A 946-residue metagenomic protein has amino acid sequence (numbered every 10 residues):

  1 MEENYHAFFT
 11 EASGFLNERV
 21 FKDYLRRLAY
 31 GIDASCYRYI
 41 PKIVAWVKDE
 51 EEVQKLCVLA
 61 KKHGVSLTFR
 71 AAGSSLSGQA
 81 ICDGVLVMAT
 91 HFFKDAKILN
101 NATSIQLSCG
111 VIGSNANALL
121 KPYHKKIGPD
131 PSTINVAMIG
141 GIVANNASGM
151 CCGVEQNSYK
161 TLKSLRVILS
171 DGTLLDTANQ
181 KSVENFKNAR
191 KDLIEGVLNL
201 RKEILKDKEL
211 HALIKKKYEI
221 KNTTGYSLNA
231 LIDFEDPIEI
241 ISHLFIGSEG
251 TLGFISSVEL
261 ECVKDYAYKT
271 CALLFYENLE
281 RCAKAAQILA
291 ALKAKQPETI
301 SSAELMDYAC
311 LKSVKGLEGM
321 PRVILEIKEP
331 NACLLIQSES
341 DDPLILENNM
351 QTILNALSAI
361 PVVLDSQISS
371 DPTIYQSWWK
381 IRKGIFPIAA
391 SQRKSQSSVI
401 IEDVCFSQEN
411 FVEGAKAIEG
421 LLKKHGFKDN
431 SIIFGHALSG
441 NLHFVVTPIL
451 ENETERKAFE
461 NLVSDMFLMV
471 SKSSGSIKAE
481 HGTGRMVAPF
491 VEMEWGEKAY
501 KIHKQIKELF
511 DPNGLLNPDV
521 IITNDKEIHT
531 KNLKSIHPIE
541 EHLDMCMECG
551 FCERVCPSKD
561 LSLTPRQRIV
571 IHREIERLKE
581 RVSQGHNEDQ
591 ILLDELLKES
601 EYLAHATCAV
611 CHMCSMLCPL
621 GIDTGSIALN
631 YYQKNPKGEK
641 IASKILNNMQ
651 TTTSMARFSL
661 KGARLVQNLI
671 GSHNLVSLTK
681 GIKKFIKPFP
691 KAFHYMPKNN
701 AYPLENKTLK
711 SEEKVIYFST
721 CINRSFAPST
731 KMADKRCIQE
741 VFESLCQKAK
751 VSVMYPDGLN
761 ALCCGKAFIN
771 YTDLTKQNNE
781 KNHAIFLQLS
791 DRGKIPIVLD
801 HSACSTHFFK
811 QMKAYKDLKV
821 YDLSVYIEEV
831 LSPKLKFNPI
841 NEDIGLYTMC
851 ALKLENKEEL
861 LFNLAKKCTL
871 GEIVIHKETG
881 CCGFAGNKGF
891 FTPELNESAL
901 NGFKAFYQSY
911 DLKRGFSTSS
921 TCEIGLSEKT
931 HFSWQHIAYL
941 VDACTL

Functional and structural regions predicted by a protein language model:
M1-V58, A72-T103, T251, I255-K269 (+3 more regions): N-terminal flexible segment immediately upstream of the FAD-binding catalytic core in FAD-dependent oxidoreductases
E11-A12, S35-L67, V85, A89-P131 (+3 more regions): N-terminal glycine-rich flavin-associated loop
E18-Y24, R70, G128-D130, I204-G225 (+7 more regions): Flexible, glycine/charged-enriched surface loops at secondary-structure junctions
S35-C36, L76-S77, I81, N117-S164 (+4 more regions): A gly/ser-rich beta-alpha-beta helix-loop segment of oxidoreductase catalytic cores
G113-S114, A118-K121, K125-K126, M150-L169 (+16 more regions): Phosphate/diphosphate-binding loops
K187-I232, E494, K501-V555, D560-R577 (+2 more regions): Flexible inter-domain linker/hinge segments
D511, T624-L946: Iron-sulfur cluster-binding electron-transfer modules in prokaryotic oxidoreductases
I522, K559-S600, G621-N647, Q935-D942: Non-heme iron-sulfur electron-transfer modules
